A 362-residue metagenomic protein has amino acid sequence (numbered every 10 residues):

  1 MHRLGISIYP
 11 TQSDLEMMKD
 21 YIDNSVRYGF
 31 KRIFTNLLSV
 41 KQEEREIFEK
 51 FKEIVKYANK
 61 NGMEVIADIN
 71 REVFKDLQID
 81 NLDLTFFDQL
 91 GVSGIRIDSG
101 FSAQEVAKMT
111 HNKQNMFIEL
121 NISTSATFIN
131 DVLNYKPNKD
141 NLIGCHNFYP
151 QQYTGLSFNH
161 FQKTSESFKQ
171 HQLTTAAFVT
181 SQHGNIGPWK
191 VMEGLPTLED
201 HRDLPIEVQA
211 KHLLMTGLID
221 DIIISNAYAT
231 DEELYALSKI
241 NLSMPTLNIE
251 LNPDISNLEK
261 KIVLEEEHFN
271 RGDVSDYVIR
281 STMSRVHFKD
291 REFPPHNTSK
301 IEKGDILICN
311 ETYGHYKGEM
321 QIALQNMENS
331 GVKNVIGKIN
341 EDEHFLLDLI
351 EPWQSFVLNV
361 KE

Functional and structural regions predicted by a protein language model:
M1-K19, A67-I79, M192-L204: Active-site mouth loops of central-metabolism enzymes
H2-P10, I33-T35, M63-R71, S93-I97 (+4 more regions): Hydrophobic faces of well-ordered beta-strands that scaffold small-molecule active sites in alpha/beta enzyme cores
S13-V26, D76-F86, I129-N130, P205-H212: Short, acidic/polar
M17-S39, F87-G94: Catalytic domains of carbohydrate-active enzymes, especially glycoside hydrolases
K31-I54: Glycine-rich, proline-tolerant flexible connector loops at the mouths of alpha/beta enzymes
I47-S93, A103-E105: N-terminal active-site wall of soluble small-molecule enzyme domains
N121-P253: Catalytic alpha/beta core domains of metabolic enzymes, predominantly
N252-E362: C-terminal functional modules
